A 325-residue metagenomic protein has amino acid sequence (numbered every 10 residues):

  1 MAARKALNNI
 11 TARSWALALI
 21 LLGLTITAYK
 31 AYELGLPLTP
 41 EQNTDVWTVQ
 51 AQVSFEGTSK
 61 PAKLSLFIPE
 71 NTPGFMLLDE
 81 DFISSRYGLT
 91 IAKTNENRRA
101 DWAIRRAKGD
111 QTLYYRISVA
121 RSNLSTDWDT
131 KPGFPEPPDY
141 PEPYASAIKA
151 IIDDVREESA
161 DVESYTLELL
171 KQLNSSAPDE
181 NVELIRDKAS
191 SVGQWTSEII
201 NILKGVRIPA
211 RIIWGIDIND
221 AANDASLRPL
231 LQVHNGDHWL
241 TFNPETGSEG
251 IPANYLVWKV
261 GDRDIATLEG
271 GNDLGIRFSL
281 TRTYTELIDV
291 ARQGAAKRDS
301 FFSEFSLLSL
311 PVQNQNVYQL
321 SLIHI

Functional and structural regions predicted by a protein language model:
M1-I10: N-terminal Lys/Arg-rich, disordered targeting/topogenic segments
I10-S125, D289-R292, V312, N316: Intrinsically disordered, low-complexity N-terminal segments that are enriched in acidic
G57-K60, A107-D110, A160, K204-V206 (+1 more regions): A short, structured loop/turn motif at beta-sheet edges
L64, Y165, L169-K171, I185-I218 (+1 more regions): Cysteine-centered nucleophilic/redox motifs
I68-E70, I117-R121, P132, W214-I216 (+1 more regions): A mature extracytoplasmic/lumenal domain signature
D110-A189, N201, G205: Acidic low-complexity segments
A221-Y318: Active-site rim recognition segments
I323-I325: Conserved small/polar residues in nucleotide/adenosyl-binding loops
